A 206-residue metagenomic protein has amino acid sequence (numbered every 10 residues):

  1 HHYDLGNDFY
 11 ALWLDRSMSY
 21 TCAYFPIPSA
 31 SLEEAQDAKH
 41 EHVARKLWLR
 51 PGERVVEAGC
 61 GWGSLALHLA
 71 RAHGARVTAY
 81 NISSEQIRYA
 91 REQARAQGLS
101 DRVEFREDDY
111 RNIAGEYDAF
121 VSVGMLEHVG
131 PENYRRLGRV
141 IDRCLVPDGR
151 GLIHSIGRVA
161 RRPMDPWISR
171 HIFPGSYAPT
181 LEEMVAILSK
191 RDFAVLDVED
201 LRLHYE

Functional and structural regions predicted by a protein language model:
H1-K46: Conserved Class I S-adenosyl-L-methionine-dependent methyltransferase catalytic core
P51-G61: Conserved class I S-adenosyl-L-methionine
W62-H73: Conserved SAM-binding loop of SAM-dependent methyltransferases across substrates and taxa, primarily the Class I
A90-R91: Conserved SAM-binding loop
R111-F120: A short acidic, Gly/Pro-enriched loop at the edge of an enzyme's catalytic core that lines a small-molecule cofactor
R135-D148: A short glycine-rich, Lys/Arg-flanked "PGG" loop and its adjoining helix->strand segment in the class I
D148-I156: Conserved beta-strand signature within the Rossmann-like core of class I S-adenosyl-L-methionine
I156-E206: Substrate-binding/catalytic lobe of Class I Rossmann-like enzymes that use SAM or dcSAM, i.e., the mid-to-C-terminal
